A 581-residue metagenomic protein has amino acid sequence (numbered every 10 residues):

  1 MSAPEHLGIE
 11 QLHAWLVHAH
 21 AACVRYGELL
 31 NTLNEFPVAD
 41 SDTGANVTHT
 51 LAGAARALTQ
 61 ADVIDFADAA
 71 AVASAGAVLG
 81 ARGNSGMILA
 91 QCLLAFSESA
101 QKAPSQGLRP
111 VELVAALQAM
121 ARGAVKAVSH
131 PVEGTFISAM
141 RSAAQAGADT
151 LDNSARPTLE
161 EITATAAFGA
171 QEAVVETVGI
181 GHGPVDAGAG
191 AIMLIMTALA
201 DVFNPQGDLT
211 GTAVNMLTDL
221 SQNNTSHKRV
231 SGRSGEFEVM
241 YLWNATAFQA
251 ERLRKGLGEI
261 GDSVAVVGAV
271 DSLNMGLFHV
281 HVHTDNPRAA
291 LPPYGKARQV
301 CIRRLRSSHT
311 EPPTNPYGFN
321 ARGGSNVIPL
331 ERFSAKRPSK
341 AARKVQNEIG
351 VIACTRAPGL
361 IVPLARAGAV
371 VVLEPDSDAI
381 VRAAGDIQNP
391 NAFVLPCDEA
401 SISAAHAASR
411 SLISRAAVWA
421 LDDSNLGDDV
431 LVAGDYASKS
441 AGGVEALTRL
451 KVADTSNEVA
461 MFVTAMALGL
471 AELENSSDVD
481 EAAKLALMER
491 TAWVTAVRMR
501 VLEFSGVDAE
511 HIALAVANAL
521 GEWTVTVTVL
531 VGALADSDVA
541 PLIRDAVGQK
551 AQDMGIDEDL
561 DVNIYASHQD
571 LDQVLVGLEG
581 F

Functional and structural regions predicted by a protein language model:
M1-F581: N-terminal loops that bind phosphate or other acidic moieties and the adjacent beta-alpha structural core
